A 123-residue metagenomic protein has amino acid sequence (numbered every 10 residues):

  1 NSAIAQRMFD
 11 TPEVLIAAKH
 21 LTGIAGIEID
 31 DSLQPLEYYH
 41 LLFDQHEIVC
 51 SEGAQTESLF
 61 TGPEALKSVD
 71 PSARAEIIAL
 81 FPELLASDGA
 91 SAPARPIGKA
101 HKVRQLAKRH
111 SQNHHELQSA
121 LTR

Functional and structural regions predicted by a protein language model:
N1-E76: Long beta-strand-rich cores associated with HINT superfamily self-processing modules
T61-R123: Non-catalytic peripheral regions of nucleotide-handling enzymes
